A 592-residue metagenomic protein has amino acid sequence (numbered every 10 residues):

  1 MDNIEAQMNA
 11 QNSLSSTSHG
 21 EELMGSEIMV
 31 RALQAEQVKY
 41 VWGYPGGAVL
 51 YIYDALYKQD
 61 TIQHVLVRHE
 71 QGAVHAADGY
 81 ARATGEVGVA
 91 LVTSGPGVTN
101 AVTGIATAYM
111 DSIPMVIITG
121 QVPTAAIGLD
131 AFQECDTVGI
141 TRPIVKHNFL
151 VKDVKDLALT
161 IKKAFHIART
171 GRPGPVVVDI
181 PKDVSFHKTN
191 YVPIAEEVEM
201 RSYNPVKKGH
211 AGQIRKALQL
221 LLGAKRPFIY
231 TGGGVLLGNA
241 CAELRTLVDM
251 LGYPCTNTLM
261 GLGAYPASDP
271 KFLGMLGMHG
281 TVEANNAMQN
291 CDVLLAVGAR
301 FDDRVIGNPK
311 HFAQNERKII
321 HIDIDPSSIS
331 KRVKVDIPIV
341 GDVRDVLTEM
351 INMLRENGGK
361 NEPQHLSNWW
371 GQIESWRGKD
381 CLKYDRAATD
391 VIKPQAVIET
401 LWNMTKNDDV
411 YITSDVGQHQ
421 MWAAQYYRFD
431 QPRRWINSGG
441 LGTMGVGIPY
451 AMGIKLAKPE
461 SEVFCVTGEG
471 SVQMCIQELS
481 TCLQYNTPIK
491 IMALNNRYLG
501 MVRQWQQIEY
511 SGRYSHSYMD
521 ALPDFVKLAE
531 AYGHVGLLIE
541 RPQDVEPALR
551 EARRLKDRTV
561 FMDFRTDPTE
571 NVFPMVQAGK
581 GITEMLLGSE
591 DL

Functional and structural regions predicted by a protein language model:
D2-G20, K155, I320-V416, P542-E546 (+2 more regions): Phosphate/pyrophosphate-binding active-site segments
D2-N361, T400, M404, P488-I491 (+1 more regions): N-terminal alpha/beta PP-like core and its mobile active-site loop of ThDP/TPP-dependent enzymes
S26-V30, Q34-K39, G47, I52-L56 (+2 more regions): Active-site diphosphate/adenylate-binding microenvironment
Y44-G46, V65-H75, A90-G97, K152-V154 (+7 more regions): Active-site nucleophile and cofactor-binding loops and adjacent substrate-binding regions of central metabolic enzymes
E70, L129-A131, N204-K216, L276-G280 (+5 more regions): A general structural motif
I118, A126-Q133, S330-R332, P338-V340 (+2 more regions): Thiamine diphosphate
V177, H321, T413, V466-T467: Generic enzyme active-site microenvironment
G232-L236, R386, G468-G470: Conserved short loop/turn motifs at secondary-structure junctions
